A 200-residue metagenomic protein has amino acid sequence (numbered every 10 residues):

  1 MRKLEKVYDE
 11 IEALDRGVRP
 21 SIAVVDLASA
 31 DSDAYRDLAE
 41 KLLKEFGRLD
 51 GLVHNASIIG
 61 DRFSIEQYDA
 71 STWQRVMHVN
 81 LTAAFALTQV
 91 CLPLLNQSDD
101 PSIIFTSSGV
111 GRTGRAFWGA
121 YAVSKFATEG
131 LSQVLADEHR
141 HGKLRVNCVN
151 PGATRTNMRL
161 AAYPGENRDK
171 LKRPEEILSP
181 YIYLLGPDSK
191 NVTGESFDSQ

Functional and structural regions predicted by a protein language model:
I11-D31: Rossmann-fold cofactor-recognition segment
L38, F63-I65, D69-Q74: Substrate-binding pocket helix/loop in short-chain dehydrogenase/reductase
N55-D61: Conserved NAD(P)H cofactor-binding loop of Rossmann-fold oxidoreductase domains
T88, S124: Active-site helix of classical SDR
S108: Residue(s) in the substrate-gating loop at a strand-loop-helix junction that position the organic substrate next
T113, V134-L144: Active-site-adjacent segment of SDR/Rossmann-fold oxidoreductases
H141-L144, C148-V149, T156, G165-Q200: C-terminal helical subdomain
